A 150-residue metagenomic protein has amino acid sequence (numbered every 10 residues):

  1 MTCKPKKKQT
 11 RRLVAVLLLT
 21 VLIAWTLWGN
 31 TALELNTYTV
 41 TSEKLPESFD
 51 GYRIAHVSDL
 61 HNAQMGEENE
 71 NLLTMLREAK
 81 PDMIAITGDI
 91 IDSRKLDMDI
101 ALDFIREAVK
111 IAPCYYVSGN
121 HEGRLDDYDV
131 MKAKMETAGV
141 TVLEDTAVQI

Functional and structural regions predicted by a protein language model:
M1-K44, S48: N-terminal membrane-anchoring alpha-helices
L22, L143-E144: Short structured motifs
N36, T41, H56-S58, T87 (+1 more regions): A secondary-structure boundary/capping signal
S42-A55, V140-T141, V148-I150: Beta-strand-turn-beta hairpins that frame and shape the catalytic cleft of phosphate-ester-processing enzymes
Y52-T141: Membrane-embedded segments
N120-H121, T146-V148: Short, flexible active-site-adjacent loop segments at beta-strand->alpha-helix junctions, enriched in small/polar
